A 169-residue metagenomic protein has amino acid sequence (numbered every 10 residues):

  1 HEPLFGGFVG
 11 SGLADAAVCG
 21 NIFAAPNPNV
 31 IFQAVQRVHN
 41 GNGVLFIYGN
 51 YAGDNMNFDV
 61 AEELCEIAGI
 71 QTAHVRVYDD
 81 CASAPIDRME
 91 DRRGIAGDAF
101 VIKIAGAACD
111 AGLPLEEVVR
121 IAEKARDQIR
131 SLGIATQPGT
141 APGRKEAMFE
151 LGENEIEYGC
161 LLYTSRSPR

Functional and structural regions predicted by a protein language model:
H1-G12, F149-G159: Short, compositionally biased "basic patch" segments
H1-P3, G49-F58, R93-D98: Gly/Ser/Thr-rich loops at beta-strand to alpha-helix junctions that form or flank small-molecule/cofactor-binding
L4-G6, Y48, T72-S83, Q137 (+1 more regions): Core alpha/beta catalytic barrel or barrel-like domain that forms the active/cofactor pocket in diverse metabolic
F8-G10, A14-N40: Glycine-rich oxoanion-binding loops at beta->alpha junctions
A14-A17, G43-A52, D59-E62, A73-V77 (+1 more regions): Short glycine-rich or small-residue beta-strand-to-loop segments that form or flank ligand, phosphate, metal/Fe-S
V18, I22, E66-D91: Short, acidic/small-residue loops that bind anionic groups at enzyme active sites
P85-R92, I102-L161: Internal, active-site/partner-interface "lid" segment
Y163-P168: Conserved small/polar residues in nucleotide/adenosyl-binding loops
